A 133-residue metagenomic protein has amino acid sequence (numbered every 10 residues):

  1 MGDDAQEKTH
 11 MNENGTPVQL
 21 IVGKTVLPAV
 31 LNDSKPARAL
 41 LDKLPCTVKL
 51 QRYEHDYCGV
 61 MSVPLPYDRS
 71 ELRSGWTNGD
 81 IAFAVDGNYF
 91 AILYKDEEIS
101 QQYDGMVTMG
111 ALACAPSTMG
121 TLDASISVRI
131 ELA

Functional and structural regions predicted by a protein language model:
M1-M11: Charged, low-complexity intrinsically disordered regulatory segments in eukaryotic signaling
N12-N14, W76-T77: Residues that act as N-cap/strand-start positions at coil-to-secondary-structure junctions
N14-T16, T25, N88, A124-I126: Envelope-exposed proteins and targeting segments
G15-C58: N-terminal secretory signal peptides
L20, A29, I92, V128-I130: Preference for bulky hydrophobic residues occupying beta-strand positions in well-ordered beta-sheet regions
Q51, H55-I92: Short, structured protein-protein interaction patches enriched in aromatics and acidic/basic residues, typified by
Y94-T108: Short, compositionally biased
M106-A133: Well-ordered alpha/beta subsegment
